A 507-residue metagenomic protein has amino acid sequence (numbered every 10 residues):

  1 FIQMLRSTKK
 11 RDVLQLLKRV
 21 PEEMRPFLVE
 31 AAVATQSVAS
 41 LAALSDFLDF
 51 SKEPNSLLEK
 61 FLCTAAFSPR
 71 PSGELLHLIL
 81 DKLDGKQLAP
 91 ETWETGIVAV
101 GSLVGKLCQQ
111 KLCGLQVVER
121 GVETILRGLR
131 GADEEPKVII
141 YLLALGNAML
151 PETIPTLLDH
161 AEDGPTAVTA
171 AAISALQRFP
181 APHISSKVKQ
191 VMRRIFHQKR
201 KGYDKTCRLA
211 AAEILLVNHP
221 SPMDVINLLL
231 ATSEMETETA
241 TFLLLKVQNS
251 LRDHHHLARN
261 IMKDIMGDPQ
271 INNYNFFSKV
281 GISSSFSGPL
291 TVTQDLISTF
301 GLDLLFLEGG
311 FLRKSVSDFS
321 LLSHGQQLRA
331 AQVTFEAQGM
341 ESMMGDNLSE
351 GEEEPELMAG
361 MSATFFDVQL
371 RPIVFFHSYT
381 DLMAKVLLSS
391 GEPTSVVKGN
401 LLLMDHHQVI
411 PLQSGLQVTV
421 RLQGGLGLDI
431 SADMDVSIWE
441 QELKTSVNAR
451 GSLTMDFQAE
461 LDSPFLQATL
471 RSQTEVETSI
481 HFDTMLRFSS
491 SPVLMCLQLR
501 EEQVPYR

Functional and structural regions predicted by a protein language model:
F1-A42, F67-P90, E94-P155, P182 (+2 more regions): Long internal repeat-built scaffold domains in very large eukaryotic proteins
P54-E59, A167-A171, D204-T206, M235-L243 (+1 more regions): Boundary/linker segments of alpha-helical solenoid repeat arrays
Q87-L88, E162-A167, Q198-T206, P220 (+1 more regions): Short coil/turn segments at helix-helix junctions and helix-capping linkers within large alpha-helical proteins
P165-T166, S174-D204: Alpha-helical adaptor scaffolds
V191-I195, R208, L228-T232: Pre-catalytic or accessory/regulatory segments outside the catalytic core
